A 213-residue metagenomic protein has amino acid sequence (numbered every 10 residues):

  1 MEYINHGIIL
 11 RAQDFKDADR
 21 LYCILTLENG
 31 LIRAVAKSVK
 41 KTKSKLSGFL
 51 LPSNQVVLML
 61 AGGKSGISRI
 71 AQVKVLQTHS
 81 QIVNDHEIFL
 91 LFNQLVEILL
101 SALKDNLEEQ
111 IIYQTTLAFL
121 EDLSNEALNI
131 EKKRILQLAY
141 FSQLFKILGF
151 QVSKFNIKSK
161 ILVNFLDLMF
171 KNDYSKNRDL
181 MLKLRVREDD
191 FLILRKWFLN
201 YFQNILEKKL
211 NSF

Functional and structural regions predicted by a protein language model:
M1-D19, L25-N29, A34-Q55, M59-F213: Non-catalytic alpha-helical scaffolds and adjoining flexible linkers that form interface surfaces for assembly
